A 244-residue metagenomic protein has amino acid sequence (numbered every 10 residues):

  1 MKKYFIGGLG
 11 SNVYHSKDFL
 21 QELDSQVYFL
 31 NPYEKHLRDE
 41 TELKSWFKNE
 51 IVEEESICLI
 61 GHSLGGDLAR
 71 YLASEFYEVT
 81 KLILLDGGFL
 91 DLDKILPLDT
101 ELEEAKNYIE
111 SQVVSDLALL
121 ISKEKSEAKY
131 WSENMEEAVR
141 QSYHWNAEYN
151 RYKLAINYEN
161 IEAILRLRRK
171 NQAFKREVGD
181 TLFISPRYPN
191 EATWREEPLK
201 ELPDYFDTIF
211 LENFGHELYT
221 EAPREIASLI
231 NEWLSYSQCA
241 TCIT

Functional and structural regions predicted by a protein language model:
M1-L37: Conserved HGGG/HGGXW glycine-rich cap/lid loop of the alpha/beta-hydrolase fold
T41-I57: Conserved acidic catalytic loop of the alpha/beta-hydrolase fold
L59-G61, L85: Short beta-strand immediately N-terminal to the catalytic nucleophile in serine-hydrolase-like folds
G61-G65, A69: Gly/Ala-rich beta-loop-alpha elbow adjacent to hydrolase catalytic centers
L82-S115: Flexible "cap/lid" loop of the alpha/beta hydrolase fold
Q112-I164: Conserved alpha/beta-hydrolase catalytic His-Asp/Glu region
E148-D204: Conserved serine/cysteine hydrolase catalytic core
F214-P223: Catalytic histidine-centered segment of alpha/beta-hydrolase-like enzymes
